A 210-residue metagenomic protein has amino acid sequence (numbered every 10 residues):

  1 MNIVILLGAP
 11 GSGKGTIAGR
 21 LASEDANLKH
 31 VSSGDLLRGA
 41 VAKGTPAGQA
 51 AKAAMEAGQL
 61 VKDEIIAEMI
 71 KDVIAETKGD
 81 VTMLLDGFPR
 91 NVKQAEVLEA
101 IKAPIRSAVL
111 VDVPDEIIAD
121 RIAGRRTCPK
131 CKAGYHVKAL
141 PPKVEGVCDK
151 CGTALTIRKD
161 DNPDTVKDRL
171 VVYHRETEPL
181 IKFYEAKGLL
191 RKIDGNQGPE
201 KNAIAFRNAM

Functional and structural regions predicted by a protein language model:
M1-M210: Glycine-rich phosphate-binding loop of ATP-dependent small-molecule kinases
